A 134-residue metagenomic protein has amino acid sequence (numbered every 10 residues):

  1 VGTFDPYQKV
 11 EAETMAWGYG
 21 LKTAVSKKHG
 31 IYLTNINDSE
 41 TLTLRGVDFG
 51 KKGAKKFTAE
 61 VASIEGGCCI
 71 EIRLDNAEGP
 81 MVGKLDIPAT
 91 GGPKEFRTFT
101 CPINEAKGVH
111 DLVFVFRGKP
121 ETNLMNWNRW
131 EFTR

Functional and structural regions predicted by a protein language model:
V1-R134: Extracytoplasmic
